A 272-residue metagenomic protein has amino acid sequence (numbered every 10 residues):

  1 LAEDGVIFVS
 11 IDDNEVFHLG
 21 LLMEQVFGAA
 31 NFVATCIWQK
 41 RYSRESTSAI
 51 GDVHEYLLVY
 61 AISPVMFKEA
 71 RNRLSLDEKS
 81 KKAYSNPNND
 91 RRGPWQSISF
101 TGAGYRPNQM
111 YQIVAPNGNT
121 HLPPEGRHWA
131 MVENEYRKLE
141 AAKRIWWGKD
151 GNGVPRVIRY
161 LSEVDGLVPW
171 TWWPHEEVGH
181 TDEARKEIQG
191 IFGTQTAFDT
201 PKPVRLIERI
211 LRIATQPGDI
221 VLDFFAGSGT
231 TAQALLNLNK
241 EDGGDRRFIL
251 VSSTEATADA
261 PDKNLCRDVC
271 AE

Functional and structural regions predicted by a protein language model:
L1-I220, D242, E255-T257: Class I S-adenosyl-L-methionine
A34-I37, A226, R247-L250: Beta-strand segments within the central parallel beta-sheet cores of soluble alpha/beta enzyme folds
V204, E208-L211, G229-A232, A271: Short, hydrophobic/amphipathic alpha-helical packing segments that form internal helix faces or helix-helix interfaces
D219-L238: A phosphate-binding catalytic loop at a beta-strand-loop-alpha-helix junction that coordinates phosphoryl groups
N237, E241-E272: PRPP-dependent phosphoribosyltransferase catalytic core
